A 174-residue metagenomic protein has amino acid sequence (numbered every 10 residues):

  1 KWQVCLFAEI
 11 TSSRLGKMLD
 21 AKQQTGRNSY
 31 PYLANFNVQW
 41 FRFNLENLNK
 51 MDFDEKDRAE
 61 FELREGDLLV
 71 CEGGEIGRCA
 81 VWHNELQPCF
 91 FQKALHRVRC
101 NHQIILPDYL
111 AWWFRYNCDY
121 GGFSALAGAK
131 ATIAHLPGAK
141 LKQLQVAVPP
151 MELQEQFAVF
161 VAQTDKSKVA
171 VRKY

Functional and structural regions predicted by a protein language model:
K1-K17, Q143-Y174: Non-catalytic DNA-recognition/assembly elements of restriction-modification systems
Q3-F41, D57-R58, I133: Low-complexity, Lys/Gly-biased intrinsically disordered segments
S29, N47, Q92-A94: A generic structural signal for short beta-strands and their flanking turns/coil linkers
P31-L33, L45-D54: Short, structured beta-strand/loop micro-motifs enriched in basic residues and often containing a Trp
A34-N35, F53, R58-N117, P137: A short beta-sheet element
F41-F43, C79-A80: Short helix/loop capping segments that flank catalytic or ligand/cofactor-binding pockets
C89-H96, G128-E155: A short glycine-rich beta-alpha junction/loop motif
